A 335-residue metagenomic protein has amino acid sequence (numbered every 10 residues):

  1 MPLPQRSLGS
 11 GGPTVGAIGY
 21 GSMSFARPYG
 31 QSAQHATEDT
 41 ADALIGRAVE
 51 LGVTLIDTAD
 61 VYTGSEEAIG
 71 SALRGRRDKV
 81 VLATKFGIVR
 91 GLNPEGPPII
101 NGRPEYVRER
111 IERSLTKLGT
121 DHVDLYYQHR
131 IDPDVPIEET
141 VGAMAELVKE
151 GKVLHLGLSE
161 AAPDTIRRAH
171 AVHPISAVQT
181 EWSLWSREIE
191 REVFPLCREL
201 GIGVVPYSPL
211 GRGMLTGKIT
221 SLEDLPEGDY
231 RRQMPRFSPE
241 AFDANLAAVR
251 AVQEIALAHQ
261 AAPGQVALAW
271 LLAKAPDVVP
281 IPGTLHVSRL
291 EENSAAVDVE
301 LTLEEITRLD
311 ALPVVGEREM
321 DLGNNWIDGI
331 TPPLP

Functional and structural regions predicted by a protein language model:
M1-V81, L334-P335: N-terminal binding-site loop/beta-alpha segment at the start of enzyme catalytic domains that lines or forms
L3, E199, E227-E254, A258 (+4 more regions): Terminal-tail/helix-coil boundary detector
Q5, I45, E66, G70 (+8 more regions): Generic structural signal for well-ordered alpha-helices, preferentially at hydrophobic/aromatic core positions
L8, Y20, I56, I69 (+12 more regions): Conserved, mostly hydrophobic/aromatic
M23, A59-V61, K85-V89, Q128-I131 (+4 more regions): Active-site beta-loop-alpha junctions enriched in small/polar residues
Y29, N93-E188, E192: Glycine/proline-rich, positively charged, aromatic-decorated active-site loop/lid region on the catalytic face
D78, H170-A177, R198-V205, P276-V278: Glycine-enriched alpha-helix->loop->beta-strand junction motifs that scaffold or abut catalytic
I189-E227, A262: Aromatic-lined glycan-binding groove of carbohydrate-active enzymes
